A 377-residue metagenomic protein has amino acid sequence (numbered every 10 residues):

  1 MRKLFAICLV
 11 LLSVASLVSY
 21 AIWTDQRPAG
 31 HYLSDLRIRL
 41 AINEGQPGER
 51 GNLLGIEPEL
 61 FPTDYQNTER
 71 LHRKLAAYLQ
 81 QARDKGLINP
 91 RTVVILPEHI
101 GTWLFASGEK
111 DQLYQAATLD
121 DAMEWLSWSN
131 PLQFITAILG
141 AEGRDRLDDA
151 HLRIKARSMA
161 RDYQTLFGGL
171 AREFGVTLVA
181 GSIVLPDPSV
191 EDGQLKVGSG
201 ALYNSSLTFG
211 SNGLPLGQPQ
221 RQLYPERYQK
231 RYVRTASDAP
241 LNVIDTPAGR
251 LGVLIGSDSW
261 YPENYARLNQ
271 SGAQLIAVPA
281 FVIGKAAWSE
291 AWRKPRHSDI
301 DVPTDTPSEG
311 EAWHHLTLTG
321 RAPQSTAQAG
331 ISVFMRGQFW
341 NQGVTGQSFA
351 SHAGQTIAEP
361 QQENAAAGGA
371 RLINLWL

Functional and structural regions predicted by a protein language model:
L4-A21: Hydrophobic membrane-insertion alpha-helices, especially the h-region of bacterial N-terminal signal peptides
W23-L40: Alpha-helical transmembrane signal-anchor/signal-peptide segments
L36-A82, P90: N-terminal active-site segment of His-dependent metallophosphoesterases
G48-T68, P219-R221, G249-D258, A277: Active-site-proximal beta-strand elements of phosphoester/diester hydrolases
G55, V93-L96, L178-A180, G217-Q218 (+3 more regions): Structural recognition of the beta-strand scaffold that forms the well-ordered cores of secreted hydrolase catalytic
R73, Q81-F209: Cys-nucleophile CN-hydrolase/nitrilase-fold catalytic domain and related Cys-dependent amidase chemistry that acts on
Q164-T165, L185-S271, W288-A291, A366-L377: Active-site catalytic loop in hydrolytic enzyme cores
T165-V176, G256-G368: CN hydrolase (nitrilase-like) catalytic-core segments centered on the catalytic cysteine and neighboring Lys/Glu
